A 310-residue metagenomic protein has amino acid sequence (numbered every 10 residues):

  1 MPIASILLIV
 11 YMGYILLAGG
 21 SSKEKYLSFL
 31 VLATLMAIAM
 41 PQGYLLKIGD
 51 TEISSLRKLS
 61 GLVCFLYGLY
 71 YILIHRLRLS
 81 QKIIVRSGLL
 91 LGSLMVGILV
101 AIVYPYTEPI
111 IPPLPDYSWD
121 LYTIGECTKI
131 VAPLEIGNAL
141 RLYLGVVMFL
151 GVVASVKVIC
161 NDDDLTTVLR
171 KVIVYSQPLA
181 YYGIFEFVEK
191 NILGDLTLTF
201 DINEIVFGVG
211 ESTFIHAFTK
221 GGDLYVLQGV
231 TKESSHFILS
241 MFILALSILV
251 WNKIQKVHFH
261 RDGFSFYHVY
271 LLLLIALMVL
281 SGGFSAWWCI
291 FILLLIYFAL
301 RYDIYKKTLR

Functional and structural regions predicted by a protein language model:
M1-I3, S22, Y44-I53: Membrane-helix interface and helix-disruption motif detector
M1-Y11: Hydrophobic transmembrane alpha-helical segments in integral membrane proteins
V10-K23, I38-Q42, L66-L79, V153-L165 (+2 more regions): Structural signal for the C-terminal ends of transmembrane alpha-helices and the immediately following loop
Y11-M12, Y143-V156, T167-L193, F207-I215 (+2 more regions): Alpha-helical transmembrane segments of multi-pass inner-membrane proteins
M12-I15, T34, C64-G68, L94-A101 (+2 more regions): Helical transmembrane-bundle signal
E24-I48, G61-V147: N-terminal hydrophobic segments of proteins, predominantly signal-anchor/transmembrane helices of inner/organellar
K25-A33, R78-L94, L140-N191, D195-F200: Interfacial loop-to-transmembrane-helix boundary motif in multi-pass membrane proteins
P109-K129, N191-V226: Interfacial juxtamembrane loops and adjacent helix segments that form the catalytic/substrate-binding surfaces
